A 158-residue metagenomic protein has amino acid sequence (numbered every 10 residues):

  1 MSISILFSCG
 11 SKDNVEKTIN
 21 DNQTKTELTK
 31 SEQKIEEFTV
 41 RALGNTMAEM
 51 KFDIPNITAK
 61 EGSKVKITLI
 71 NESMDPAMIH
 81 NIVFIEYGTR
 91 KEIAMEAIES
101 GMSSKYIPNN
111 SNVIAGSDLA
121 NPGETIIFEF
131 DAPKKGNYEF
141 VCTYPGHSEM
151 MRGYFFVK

Functional and structural regions predicted by a protein language model:
I5-S8: C-terminal motif of bacterial Sec signal peptides marking the signal peptidase cleavage site
G10-D13: Bacterial signal peptide processing site
K17-F38: Post-signal peptide N-terminal segment of mature Sec-exported envelope proteins
K17-Q23, I70-A77, S111-K158: Extracellular/periplasmic metallocenter environments
Q33-K64: N-terminal edge beta-strand
A48-M50, S103-I114: Short beta-strand and strand-turn-strand segments in soluble, beta-rich domains
P76-F84: Beta-strand acidic-aromatic groove motif in beta-rich domains, primarily in extracellular
V83-E92, V157-K158: Short edge-strand/loop segments of extracellular domains
